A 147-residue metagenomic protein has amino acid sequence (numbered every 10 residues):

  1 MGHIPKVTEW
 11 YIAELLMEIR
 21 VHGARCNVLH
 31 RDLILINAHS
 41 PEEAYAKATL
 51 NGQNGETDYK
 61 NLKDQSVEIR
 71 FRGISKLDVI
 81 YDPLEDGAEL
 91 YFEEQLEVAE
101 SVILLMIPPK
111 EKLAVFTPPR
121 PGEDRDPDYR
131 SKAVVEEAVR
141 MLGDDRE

Functional and structural regions predicted by a protein language model:
M1-I4: Short N-terminal "domain-start" leader segments that mark the transition from disordered tails or signal peptides into
V7-A13: Short structural boundary motif marking the start of a folded domain
E14-R20: Generic short beta-strand segments
A24-C26: Short consensus segments that form the blades of beta-propeller domains, in both extracellular/periplasmic
V28-H39: A short, exposed loop/beta-hairpin motif centered on an aromatic-Gly-Thr core
S40-G52: A short, charged, amphipathic alpha-helix used as a generic interaction element across diverse proteins
N54-P119: Short, mixed-charge low-complexity intrinsically disordered segments
M106-E147: Mixed-charge, glycine-accented linear interaction segment located at domain edges/termini
